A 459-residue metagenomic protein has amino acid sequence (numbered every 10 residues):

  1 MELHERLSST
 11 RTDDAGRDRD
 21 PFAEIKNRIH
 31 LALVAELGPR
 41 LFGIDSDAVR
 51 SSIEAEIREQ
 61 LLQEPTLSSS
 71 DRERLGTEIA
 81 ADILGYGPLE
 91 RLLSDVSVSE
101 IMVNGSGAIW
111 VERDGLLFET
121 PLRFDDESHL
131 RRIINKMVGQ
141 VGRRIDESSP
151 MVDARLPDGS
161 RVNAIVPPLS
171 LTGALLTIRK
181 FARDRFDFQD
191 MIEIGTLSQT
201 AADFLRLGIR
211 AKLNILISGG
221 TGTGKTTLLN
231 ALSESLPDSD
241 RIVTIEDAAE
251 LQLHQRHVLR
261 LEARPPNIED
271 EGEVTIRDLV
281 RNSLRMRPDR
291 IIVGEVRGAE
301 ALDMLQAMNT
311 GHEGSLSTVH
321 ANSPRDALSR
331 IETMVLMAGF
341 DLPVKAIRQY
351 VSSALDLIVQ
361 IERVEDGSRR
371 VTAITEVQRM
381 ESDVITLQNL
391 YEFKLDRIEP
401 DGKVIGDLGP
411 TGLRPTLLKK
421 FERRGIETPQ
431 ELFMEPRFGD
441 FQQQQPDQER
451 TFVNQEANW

Functional and structural regions predicted by a protein language model:
M1-F118: N-terminal anchoring/assembly modules that precede and organize ATP-driven motor systems
F42-G43, Q63-S70, L84-D95, M137-A154 (+3 more regions): Active-site phosphate-binding and catalytic loops of NTP-dependent enzymes
V103, A108-A211: P-loop NTP-binding catalytic core
A182-E193, R210, N230, E234-R281 (+2 more regions): P-loop NTPase switch/communication element
I217: Hydrophobic anchor at the beta1->P-loop junction of P-loop NTPases
K225: Conserved lysine of the Walker
E246-L259, S283-M380: Conserved P-loop NTPase nucleotide-binding/switch module
R370-W459: NTP-binding/hydrolysis catalytic cores, primarily Walker-type P-loop NTPases
